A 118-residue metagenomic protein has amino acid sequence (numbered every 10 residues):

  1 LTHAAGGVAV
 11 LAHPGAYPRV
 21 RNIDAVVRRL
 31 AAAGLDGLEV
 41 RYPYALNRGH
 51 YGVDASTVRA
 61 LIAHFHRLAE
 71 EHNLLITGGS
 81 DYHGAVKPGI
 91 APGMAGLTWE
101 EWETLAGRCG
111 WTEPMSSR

Functional and structural regions predicted by a protein language model:
H3-R118: Charged catalytic cores and adjacent phosphate/nucleic-acid-binding surfaces used for phosphate/nucleic-acid chemistry
